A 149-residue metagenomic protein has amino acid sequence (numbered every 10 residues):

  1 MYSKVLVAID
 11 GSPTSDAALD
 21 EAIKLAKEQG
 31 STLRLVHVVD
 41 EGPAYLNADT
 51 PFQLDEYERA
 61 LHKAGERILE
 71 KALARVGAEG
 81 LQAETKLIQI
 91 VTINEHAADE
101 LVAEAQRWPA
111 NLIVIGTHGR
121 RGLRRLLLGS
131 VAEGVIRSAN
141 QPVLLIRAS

Functional and structural regions predicted by a protein language model:
S3-F52, R75-E84: Small/aliphatic-rich secondary-structure junction motif
A22, A72, L101, V135: Aromatic/hydrophobic pocket-lining residues that form π-stacking "cages" and hydrophobic walls in ligand
K24, A105-S149: Gly/Ser-rich helix-loop-strand patches that form or flank binding pockets for ribonucleotide-derived cofactors
H37, L87-Q89, R147: Residue-level recognition of beta-strand->loop/alpha-helix junctions
V38-R67, E100-A103: Acidic, proline/glycine-rich short linear motifs
V39-G42, V91, R121: Feature marks short, surface-exposed loop/turn motifs that line or immediately flank catalytic pockets and channel
A74-I113: Structural beta-alpha unit
